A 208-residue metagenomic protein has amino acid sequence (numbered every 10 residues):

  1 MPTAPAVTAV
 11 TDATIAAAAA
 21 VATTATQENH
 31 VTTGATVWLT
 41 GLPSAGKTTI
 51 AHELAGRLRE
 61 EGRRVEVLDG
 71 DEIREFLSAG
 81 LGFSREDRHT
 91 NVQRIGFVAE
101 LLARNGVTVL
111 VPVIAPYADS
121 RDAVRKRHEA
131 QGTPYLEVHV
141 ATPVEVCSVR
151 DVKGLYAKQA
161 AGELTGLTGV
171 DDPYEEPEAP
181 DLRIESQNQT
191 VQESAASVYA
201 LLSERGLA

Functional and structural regions predicted by a protein language model:
M1-T36: Extreme N-terminal, non-catalytic leader segments that precede Walker-type/kinase nucleotide-binding cores
L39: Hydrophobic anchor at the beta1->P-loop junction of P-loop NTPases
P43: The conserved Walker
K47: Conserved lysine of the Walker
H52-E100, R104: Conserved substrate/cofactor phosphate-moiety recognition/catalytic segment in nucleotide-dependent phosphotransferases
V67, Y135-E137, D181-R183: Conserved beta-strand scaffold positions in the cores of enzyme catalytic domains, especially in NTP/NDP-utilizing
F76, G80-F83, A99-A160, G166: ATP-dependent NMP and nucleoside kinases share a basic, alpha-helical "lid"
A141-V144, V149-S197, E204-A208: Small-molecule kinase domains that catalyze NTP-dependent phosphoryl transfer to phosphate-bearing small molecules
